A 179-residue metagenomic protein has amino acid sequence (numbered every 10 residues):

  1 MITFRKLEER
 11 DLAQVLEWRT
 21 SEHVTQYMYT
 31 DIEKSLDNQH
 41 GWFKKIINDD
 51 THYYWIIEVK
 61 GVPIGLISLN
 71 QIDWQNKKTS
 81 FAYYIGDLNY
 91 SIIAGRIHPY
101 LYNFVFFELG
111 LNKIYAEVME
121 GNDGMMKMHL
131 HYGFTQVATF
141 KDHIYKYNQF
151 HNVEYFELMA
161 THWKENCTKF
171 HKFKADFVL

Functional and structural regions predicted by a protein language model:
M1-Q14, W18, Y54, E58-L179: Acyl-donor (CoA/ACP) binding surface of acyl/acetyltransferases
E9-L16, L36, H40, K44: An amphipathic alpha-helix signature
R19, M28, I46-I47: Hydrophobic residues in alpha-helical segments
S21, D49, E108: Acidic-histidine catalytic/liganding microenvironments
H23-G41: Conserved GNAT-fold acetyl-CoA-binding loop/helix
K34-N38, I46-N48, I85-G86, F173: Juxtamembrane/interface motifs at transmembrane-helix termini
K45-T51, F134: Short loop/turn motifs at secondary-structure junctions and domain boundaries
